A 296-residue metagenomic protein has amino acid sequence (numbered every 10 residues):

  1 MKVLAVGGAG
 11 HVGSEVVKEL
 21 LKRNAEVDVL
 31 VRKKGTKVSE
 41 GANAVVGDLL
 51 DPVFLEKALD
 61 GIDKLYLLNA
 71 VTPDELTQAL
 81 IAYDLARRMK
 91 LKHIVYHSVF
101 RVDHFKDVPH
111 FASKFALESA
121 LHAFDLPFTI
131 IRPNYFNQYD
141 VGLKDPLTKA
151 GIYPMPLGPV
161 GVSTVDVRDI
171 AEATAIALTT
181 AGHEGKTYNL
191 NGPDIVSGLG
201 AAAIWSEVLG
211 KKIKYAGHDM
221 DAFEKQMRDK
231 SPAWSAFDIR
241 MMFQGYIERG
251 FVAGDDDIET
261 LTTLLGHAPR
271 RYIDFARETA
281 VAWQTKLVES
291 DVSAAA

Functional and structural regions predicted by a protein language model:
M1-S39, L50-V53, D60-I62, V71-D74 (+6 more regions): Oxidoreductase cofactor-interface core, primarily capturing Rossmann-like NAD(P)-dependent enzymes
A9, D221-A296: A hydrophobic C-terminal alpha-helical subdomain
N43-V46: Conserved SAM-binding strand-loop segment of SAM-dependent methyltransferases
